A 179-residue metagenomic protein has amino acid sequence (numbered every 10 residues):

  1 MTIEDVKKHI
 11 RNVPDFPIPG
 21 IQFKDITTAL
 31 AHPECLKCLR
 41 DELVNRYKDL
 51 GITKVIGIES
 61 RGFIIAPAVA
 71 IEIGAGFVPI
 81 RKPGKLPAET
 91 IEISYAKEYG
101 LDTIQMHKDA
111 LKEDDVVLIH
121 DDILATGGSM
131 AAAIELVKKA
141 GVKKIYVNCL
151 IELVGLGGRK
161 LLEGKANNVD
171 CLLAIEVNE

Functional and structural regions predicted by a protein language model:
M1-I52: Active-site-facing substrate-recognition patch
T2, K8, F16, A132-E179: PRPP-dependent phosphoribosyltransferase catalytic core
I52-E59: Short glycine-rich phosphate-binding loop at a beta-alpha junction
T53, D115, I145: Conserved acidic residues
G57, I119-H120: Generic enzyme active-site microenvironment
I64-I73, I134: Short Gly/Thr/Asp-enriched flexible loops that form oxyanion-binding sites at enzyme active sites
G76-V117: Short, glycine/charge-rich flexible loops or terminal/linker lids adjacent to PRPP-binding catalytic cores
D122, G127: Conserved G/P- and acidic residue-centered "switch" motifs that form tight phosphate/ATP-binding loops in soluble
